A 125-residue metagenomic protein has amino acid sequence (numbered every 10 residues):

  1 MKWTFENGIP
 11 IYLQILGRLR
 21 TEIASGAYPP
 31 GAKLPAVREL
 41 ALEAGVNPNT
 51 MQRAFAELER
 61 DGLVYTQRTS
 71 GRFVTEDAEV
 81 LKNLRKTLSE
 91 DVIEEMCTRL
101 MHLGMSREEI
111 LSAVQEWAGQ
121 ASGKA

Functional and structural regions predicted by a protein language model:
M1-K33, E39, N83, T87-D91 (+1 more regions): Extreme N-terminal segment that seeds HTH/winged-HTH DNA-binding domains in transcriptional regulators
A27-Y28, E57, G62-L63: Short hinge/loop at the helix->beta-strand junction immediately C-terminal to the helix-turn-helix recognition helix
K33-A44, L58: A short alpha-helical element within helix-turn-helix/winged-helix DNA-binding domains across DNA-binding proteins
L34, T66-V74, A78-E79: Short, Lys/Arg-rich nucleic-acid/phosphate-binding segment
A44, A78-E79, Q120-G123: Short secondary-structure transition/capping segments
